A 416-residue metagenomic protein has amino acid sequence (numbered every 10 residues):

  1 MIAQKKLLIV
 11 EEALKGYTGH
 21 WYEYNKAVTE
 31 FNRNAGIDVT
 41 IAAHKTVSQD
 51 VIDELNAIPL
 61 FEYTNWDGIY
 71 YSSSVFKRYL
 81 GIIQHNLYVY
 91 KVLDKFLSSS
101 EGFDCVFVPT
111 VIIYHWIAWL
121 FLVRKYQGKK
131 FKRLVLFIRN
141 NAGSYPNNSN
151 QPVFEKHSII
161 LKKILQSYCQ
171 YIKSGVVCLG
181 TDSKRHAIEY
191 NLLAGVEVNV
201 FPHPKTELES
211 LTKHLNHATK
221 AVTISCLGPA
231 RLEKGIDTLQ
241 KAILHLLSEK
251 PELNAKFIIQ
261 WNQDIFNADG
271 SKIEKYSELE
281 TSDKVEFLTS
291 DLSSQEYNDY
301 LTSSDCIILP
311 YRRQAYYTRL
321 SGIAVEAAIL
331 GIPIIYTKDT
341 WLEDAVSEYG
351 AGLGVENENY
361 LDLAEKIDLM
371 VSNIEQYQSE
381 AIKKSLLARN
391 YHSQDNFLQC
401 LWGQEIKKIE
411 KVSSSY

Functional and structural regions predicted by a protein language model:
I2-T18, T110-I112, C226-G228: Nucleotide-activated donor-dependent transferases that construct or modify glycoconjugates
H20, N357-D362, S372-K408: A charged, aromatic-enriched C-terminal amphipathic alpha-helix characteristic of glycosyltransferases across folds
R78-H85, L93-W116, V135-L136: Short N-terminal targeting/anchoring amphipathic segment
P146, F154-V198: A short, active-site helix/loop in glycosyltransferases that binds the activated sugar's phosphate group
L215-K234, L239-H245, I258: Conserved donor-binding/catalytic core segment of Leloir-type glycosyltransferases
W261, G270-N298, S303-C306: Nucleotide-activated donor-binding/catalytic signature segment of Leloir-type glycosyltransferases, i.e., the conserved
L309-V325, T337-D339, E343-D344: Nucleotide-sugar-dependent
E343-L369: Change "using UDP/GDP/dTDP sugars" to "using nucleotide sugars
